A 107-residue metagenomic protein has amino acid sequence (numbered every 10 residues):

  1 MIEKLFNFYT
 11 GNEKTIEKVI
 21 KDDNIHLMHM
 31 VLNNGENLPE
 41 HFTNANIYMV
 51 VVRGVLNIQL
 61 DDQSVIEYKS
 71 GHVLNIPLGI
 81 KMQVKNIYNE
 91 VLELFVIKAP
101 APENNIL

Functional and structural regions predicted by a protein language model:
M1-H26, I106-L107: A short, N-terminal "cap"/entry segment at the start of jelly-roll beta-barrel domains of the cupin/DSBH fold
K18, L27-H29, V73-N75, V96: Conserved hydrophobic/aromatic beta-strand scaffold that supports enzyme active sites
M28-T43: Conserved short histidine dyad/triad with adjacent acidic residue
P39-E40, I58-Q59, M82-Y88: Short beta-strand His + acidic residue motifs that chelate non-heme Fe in jelly-roll/DSBH and cupin folds
A45-L56: Glycine- and acidic-residue-biased ligand/ion/polar-headgroup-sensing regions
Q63-L78: Short acidic-glycine-tyrosine-enriched beta hairpin
L78-P102: Ligand-binding loop in jelly-roll beta-barrel domains
